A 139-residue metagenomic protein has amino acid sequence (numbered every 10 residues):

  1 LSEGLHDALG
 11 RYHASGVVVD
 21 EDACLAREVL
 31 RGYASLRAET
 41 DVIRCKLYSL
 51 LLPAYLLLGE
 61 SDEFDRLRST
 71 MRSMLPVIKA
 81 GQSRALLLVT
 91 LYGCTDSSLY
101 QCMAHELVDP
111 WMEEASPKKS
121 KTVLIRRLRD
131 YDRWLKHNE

Functional and structural regions predicted by a protein language model:
L1-G4, D22, R37, R44 (+4 more regions): Residues that mark the junctions of alpha-helical repeat units in TPR/alpha-solenoid scaffolds
S2-G10, L50-P53, S83-T90, R126-W134: "A position-specific structural signal for the A-helix of alpha-solenoid helical repeats
G10-A14, A54-L57, C94: Residue-level signature for tetratricopeptide repeat
G16-G32, G59-T70, L99-M103: Helix-turn-helix repeat elements of alpha-solenoid scaffolds
S35-T40, M74-Q82, P110-S120: Short coil/turn linkers that connect adjacent helices within long alpha-helical scaffolds, especially alpha-solenoid
A38, V42-D62, L67-V77: Alpha-helical adaptor scaffolds
I43, E63, S83, S120-R127: Structural signature of alpha-solenoid helical repeat junctions
E114-E139: Terminal, low-structured helical/coil segments at or just beyond the last alpha-helical repeat
